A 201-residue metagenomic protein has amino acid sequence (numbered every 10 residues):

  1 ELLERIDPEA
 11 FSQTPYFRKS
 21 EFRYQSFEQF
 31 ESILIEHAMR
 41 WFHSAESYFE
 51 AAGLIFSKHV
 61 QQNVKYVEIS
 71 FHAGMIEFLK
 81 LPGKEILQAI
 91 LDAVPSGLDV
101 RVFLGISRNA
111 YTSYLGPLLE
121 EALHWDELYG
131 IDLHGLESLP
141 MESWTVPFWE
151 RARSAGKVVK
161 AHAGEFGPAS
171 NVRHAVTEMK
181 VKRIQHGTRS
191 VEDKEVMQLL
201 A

Functional and structural regions predicted by a protein language model:
E1-K157, E165-N171, E178-R183, R189-A201: Metal-cofactor-binding active-site regions of metalloenzymes
A161: A glycine- and charged-residue-rich anion-binding loop/surface
